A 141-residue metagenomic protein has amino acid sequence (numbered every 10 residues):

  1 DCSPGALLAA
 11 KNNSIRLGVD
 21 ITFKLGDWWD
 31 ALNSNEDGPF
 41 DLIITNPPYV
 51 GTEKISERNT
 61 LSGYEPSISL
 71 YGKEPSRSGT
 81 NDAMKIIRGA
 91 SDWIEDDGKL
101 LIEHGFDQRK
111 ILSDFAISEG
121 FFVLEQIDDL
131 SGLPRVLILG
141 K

Functional and structural regions predicted by a protein language model:
C2-K141: S-adenosylmethionine
